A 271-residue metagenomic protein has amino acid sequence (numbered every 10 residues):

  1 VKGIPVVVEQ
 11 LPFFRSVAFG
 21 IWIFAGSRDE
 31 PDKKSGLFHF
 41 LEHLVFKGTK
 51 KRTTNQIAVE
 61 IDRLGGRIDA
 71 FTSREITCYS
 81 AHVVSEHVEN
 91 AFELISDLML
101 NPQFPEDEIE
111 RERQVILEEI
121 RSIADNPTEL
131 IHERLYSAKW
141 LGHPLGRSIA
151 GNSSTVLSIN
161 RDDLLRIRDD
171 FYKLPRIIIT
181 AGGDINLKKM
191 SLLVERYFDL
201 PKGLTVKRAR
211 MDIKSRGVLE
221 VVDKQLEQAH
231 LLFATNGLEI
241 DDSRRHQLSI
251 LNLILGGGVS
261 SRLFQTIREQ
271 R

Functional and structural regions predicted by a protein language model:
V1, V59-I61, R210-I213: Short, solvent-exposed secondary-structure boundary motifs
V1-S16: N- or domain-start disorder-to-order transition segments that initiate the globular core
V6, L219-E220: Conserved beta-strand scaffold positions in the cores of enzyme catalytic domains, especially in NTP/NDP-utilizing
Q10, T54-T205, V221-V222, L226-E239 (+3 more regions): Charge-rich, well-structured scaffold segments of protease-associated domains
P12-I61, L135, S243-L255, L263-I267: Active/ligand-binding-proximal structured segments within catalytic/core domains that scaffold catalytic residues
D32, K51, L187-K188, L192 (+2 more regions): Double-stranded RNA-binding/processing signature
M211-R216, Q265-T266: Catalytic cores of enzymes that engage adenine nucleotides and/or redox cofactors via long glycine-rich, Lys/Arg/His
